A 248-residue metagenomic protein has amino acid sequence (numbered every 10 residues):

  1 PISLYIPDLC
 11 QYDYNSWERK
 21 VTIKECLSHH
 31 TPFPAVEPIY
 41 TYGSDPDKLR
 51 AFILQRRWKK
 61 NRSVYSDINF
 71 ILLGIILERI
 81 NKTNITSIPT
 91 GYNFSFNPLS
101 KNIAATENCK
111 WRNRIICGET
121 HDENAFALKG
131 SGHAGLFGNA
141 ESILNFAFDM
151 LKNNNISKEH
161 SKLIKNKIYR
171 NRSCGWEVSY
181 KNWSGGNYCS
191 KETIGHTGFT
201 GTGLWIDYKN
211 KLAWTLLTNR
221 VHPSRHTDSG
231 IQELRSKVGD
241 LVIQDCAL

Functional and structural regions predicted by a protein language model:
S3-Q11: Acidic helix-start/capping segments at beta-turn-to-alpha-helix junctions
Y5, R79-I80, D245: Alpha-helical structural context
L9, F146, P223-S224: Short, solvent-exposed loop/turn segments at secondary-structure junctions
Y12-T193: Short, surface-exposed loop or secondary-structure junction motifs that flank catalytic or metal-binding residues
T197-L248: Structured C-terminal helix/loop/strand segments within mature extracytoplasmic catalytic/sensor domains
